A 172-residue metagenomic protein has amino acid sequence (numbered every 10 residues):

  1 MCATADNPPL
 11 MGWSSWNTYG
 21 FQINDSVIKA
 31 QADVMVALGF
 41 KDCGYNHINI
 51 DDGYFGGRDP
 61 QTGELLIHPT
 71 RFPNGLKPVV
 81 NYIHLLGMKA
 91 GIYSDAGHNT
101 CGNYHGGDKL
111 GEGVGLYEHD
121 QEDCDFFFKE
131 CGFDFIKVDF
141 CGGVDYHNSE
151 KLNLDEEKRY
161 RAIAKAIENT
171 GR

Functional and structural regions predicted by a protein language model:
M1-A3, V36-A37, I163-I167: Intrinsically disordered, low-complexity boundary segments flanking structured domains
M1-K29, V34: N-terminal module-boundary/linker segments of secreted carbohydrate-active enzymes
M1-L10, V144-Y146, E150, L154: Extracellular low-complexity, O-glycosylation-prone Ser/Thr/Pro/Gly-rich "stalks" and linkers flanking catalytic
D6-N7, K41-G44, G171-R172: Short helix-terminating capping/connector loops at secondary-structure junctions
F21, F72, N153-E156: Amphipathic alpha-helical protein-protein interaction segments
N24-V27, Q61, D155-R159: Residues at alpha-helix caps and immediate loop-helix transition turns in enzyme cores, especially N- and C-cap
V27, Q31, M35-E150: Aromatic-lined carbohydrate-binding/catalytic grooves of carbohydrate-active enzymes
V80-H84, L154-R172: Active-site-proximal helices and loops of the catalytic beta/alpha 8
